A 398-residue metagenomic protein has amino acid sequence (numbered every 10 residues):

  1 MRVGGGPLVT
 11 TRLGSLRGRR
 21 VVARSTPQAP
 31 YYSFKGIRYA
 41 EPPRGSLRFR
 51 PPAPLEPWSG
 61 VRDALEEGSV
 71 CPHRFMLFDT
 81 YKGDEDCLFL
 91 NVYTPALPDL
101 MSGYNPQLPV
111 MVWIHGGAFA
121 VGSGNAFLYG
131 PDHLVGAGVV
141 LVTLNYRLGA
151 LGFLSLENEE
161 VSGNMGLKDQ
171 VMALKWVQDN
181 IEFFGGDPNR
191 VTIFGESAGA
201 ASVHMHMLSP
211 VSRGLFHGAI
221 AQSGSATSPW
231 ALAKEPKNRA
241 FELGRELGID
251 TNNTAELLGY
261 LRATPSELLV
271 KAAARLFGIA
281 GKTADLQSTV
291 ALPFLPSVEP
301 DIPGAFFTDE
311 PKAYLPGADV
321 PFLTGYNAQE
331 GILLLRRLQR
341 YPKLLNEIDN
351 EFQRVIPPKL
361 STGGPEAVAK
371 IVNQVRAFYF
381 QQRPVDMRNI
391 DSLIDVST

Functional and structural regions predicted by a protein language model:
M1-L167, P188, V298: Non-catalytic accessory segments of hydrolases
T94-P106, D132, D179-D187, P210-R213 (+1 more regions): Surface-exposed acidic, glycine-flexible loop patches that form ligand/cofactor-binding and adhesion interfaces
A150, A201, S225-L232, G331-L334: A short beta-to-alpha transition loop/helix N-cap that caps and shapes the active-site region
V161-F183, E235-G244: Alpha/beta-hydrolase active-site loop
I193-E196, I220-Q222: Short beta-strand immediately N-terminal to the catalytic nucleophile in serine-hydrolase-like folds
A200-S212: Short glycine-enriched nucleophile-adjacent loop and the immediately C-terminal alpha-helix near the catalytic center
R213-S225: A conserved short beta-strand
Y260-A263, E267-T398: Substrate-gating cap/lid region and adjacent catalytic-acid/histidine neighborhood within extracellular/lumenal
